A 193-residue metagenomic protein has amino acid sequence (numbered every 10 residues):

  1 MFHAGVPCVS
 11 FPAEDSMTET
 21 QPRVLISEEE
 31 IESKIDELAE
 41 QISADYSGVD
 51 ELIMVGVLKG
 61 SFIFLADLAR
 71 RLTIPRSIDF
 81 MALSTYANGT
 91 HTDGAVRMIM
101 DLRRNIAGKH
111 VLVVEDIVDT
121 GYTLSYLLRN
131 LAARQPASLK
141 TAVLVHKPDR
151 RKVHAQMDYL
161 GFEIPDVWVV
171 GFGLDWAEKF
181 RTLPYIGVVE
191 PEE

Functional and structural regions predicted by a protein language model:
M1-E193: PRPP-associated nucleotide enzymes
